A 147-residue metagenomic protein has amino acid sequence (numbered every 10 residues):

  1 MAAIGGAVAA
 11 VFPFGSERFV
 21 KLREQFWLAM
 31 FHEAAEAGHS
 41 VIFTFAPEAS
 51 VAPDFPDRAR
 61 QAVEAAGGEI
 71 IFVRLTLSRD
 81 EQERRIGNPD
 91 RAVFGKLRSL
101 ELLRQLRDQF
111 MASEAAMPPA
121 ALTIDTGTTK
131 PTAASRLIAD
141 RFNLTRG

Functional and structural regions predicted by a protein language model:
M1, R74-T76, D125: Residue-level recognition of beta-strand->loop/alpha-helix junctions
M1-A35: Conserved substrate/cofactor phosphate-moiety recognition/catalytic segment in nucleotide-dependent phosphotransferases
P13-E17, R60-Q61, P89-A92: Short, hinge-like loop/turn segments at secondary-structure boundaries
L22-T76: Glycine-rich phosphate-binding loop used to anchor ATP phosphates in small-molecule kinases, encompassing both
A52, R79-I86: Switch/connector loops and helix/strand junctions flanking conserved nucleotide-binding motifs in nucleotide-processing
S78-R79, K130: Short loop/turn segments at beta->alpha junctions
R84, N88-L137: Small-molecule kinase domains that catalyze NTP-dependent phosphoryl transfer to phosphate-bearing small molecules
L137-T145: C-terminal alpha-helix
